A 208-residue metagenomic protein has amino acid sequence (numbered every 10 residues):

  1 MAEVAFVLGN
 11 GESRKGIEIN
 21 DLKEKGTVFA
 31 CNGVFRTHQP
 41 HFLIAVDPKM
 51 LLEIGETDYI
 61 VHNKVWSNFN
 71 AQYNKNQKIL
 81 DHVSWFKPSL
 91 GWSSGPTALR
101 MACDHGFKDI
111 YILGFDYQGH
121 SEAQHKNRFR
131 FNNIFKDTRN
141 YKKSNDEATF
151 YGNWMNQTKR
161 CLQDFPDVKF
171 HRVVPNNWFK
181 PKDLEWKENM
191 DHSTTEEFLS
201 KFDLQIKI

Functional and structural regions predicted by a protein language model:
M1-I208: Metal-ion/cofactor- or nucleotide/acyl-coenzyme-handling active-site neighborhoods
